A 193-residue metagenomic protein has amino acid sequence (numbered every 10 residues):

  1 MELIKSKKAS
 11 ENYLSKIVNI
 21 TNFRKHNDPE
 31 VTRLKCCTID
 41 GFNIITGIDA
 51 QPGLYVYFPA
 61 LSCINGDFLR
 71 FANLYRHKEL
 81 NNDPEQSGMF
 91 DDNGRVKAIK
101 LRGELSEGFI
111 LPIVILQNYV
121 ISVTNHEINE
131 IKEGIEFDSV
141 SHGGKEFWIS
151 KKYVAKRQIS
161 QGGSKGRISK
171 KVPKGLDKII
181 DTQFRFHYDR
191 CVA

Functional and structural regions predicted by a protein language model:
E2-A193: Long, basic N-terminal domains or extensions that often function in RNA/ssDNA interaction or organelle/cellular
